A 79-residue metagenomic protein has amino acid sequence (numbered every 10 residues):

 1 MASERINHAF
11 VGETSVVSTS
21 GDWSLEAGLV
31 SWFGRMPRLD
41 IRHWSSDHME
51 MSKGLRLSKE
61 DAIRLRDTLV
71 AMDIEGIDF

Functional and structural regions predicted by a protein language model:
M1-F79: Positively charged, low-complexity terminal tracts and the immediately adjacent first secondary-structure elements
